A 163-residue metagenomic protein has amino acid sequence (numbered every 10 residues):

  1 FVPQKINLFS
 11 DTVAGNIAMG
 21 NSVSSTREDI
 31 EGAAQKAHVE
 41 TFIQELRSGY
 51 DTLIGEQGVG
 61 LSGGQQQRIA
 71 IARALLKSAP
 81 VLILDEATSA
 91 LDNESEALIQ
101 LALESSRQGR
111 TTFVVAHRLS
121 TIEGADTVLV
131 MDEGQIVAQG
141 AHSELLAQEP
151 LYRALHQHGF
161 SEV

Functional and structural regions predicted by a protein language model:
F1-K5, V13-A18, E31-V39, G49-L151: ABC-family ATPase nucleotide-binding domain "signature/switch" substructure
S10: The conserved phosphate-sensing helix
A18-R27: ABC-type ATPase nucleotide-binding domains, specifically the catalytic core motifs of the NBD
N21-S22, V39, F160: Activation segment of ePK-like protein kinases, specifically the conserved APE
I43: Nucleotide-activated donor-binding/catalytic signature segment of Leloir-type glycosyltransferases, i.e., the conserved
A147-V163: C-terminal boundary and immediately downstream tail of ABC-type ATPase nucleotide-binding domains
